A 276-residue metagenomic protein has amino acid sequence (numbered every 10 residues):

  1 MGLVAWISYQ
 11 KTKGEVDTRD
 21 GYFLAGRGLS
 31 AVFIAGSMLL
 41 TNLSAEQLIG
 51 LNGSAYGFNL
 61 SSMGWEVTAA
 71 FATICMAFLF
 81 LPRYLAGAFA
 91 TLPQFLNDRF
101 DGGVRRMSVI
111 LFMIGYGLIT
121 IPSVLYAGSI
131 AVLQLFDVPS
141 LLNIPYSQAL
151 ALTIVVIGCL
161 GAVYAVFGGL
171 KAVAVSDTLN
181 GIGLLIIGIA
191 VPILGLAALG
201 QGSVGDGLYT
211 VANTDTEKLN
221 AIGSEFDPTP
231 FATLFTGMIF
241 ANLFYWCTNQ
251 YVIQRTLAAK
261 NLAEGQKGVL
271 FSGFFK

Functional and structural regions predicted by a protein language model:
M1-L48, A165-G168, G181, I187 (+2 more regions): Membrane-interface "cap" regions at the ends of multi-pass membrane proteins
M1-V4, L48, A72-L79, A88-F89 (+6 more regions): Membrane-embedded alpha-helical core segments of multi-pass
A5, L39, S61-A165, G237-Y245: Helix-loop-helix module between adjacent transmembrane segments
W6-L29, R83-A90, Q94, V104 (+1 more regions): Membrane-helix boundary/linker segments in multi-pass transporters
T12, Y56, F80-A86, I130 (+3 more regions): Membrane-water interface regions at transmembrane-helix termini and the short interhelical loops of multi-pass membrane
G26-L29, F33, G50-G64, N97 (+2 more regions): Loop-to-helix junctions at membrane interfaces in multi-pass transport proteins
G36, L111-G115, S176, F271-S272: Hydrophobic alpha-helical segments of secondary membrane carriers
T153-I157, V175-L179, G268-F271: Hydrophobic core positions of alpha-helical segments in small-molecule transporters and transporter systems
